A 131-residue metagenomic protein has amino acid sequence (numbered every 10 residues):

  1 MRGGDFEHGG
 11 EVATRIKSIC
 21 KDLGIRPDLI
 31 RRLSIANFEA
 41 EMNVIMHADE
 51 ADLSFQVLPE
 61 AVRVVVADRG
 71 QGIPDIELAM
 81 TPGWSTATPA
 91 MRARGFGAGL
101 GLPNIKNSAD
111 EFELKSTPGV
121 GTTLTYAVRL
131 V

Functional and structural regions predicted by a protein language model:
M1-I35: Bergerat-fold GHKL ATPase/HATPase_c domain
S34-F38, M42: Short acidic amphipathic alpha-helix that forms the conserved interface helix of the HATPase_c
E41-V131: Conserved beta-strand-loop-beta-strand hairpin that lines the nucleotide-binding pocket of ATP/GTP-utilizing enzymes
